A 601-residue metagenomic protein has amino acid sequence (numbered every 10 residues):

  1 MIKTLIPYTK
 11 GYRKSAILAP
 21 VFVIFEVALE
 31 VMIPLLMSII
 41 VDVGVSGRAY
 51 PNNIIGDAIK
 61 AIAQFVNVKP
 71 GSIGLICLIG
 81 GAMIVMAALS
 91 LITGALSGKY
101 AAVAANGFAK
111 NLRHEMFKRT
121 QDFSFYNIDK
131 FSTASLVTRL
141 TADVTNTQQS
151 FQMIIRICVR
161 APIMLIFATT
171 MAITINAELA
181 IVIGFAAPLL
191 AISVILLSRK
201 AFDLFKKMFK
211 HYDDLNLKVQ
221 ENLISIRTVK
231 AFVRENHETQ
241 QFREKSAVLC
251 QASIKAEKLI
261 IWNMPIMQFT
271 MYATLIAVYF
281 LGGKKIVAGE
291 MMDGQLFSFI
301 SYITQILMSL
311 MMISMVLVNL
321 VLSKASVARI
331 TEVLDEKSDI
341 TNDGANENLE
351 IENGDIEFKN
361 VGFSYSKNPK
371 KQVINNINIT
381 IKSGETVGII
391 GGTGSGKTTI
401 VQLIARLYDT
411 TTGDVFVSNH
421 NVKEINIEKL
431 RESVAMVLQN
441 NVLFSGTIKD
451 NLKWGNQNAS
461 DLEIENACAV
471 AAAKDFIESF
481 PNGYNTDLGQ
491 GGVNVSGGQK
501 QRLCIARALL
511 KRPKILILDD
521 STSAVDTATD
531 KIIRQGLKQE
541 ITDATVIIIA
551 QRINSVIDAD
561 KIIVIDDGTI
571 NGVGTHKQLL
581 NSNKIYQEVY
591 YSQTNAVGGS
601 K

Functional and structural regions predicted by a protein language model:
M1-I33, M37, V43-M83, L89 (+13 more regions): Membrane-integrated ABC transporters
G11-K14, F125-Y126, A142-F151, I155 (+7 more regions): An intracellular "coupling" helix at the cytosolic face of ABC transporter transmembrane type-1 domains
V21, K69, G81, T93 (+6 more regions): Hydrophobic alpha-helical transmembrane segments of ABC transporter permease domains
G47-A49, N106, R113-T138, A142-V144 (+5 more regions): Short intracellular "coupling" helices and adjacent cytoplasmic loop segments at the cytosolic face of multi-pass
G56-I59, D339-I351: Pre-NBD coupling/linker segments of ABC/ABC-like ATPases
F167, M171-P188, V194, S198 (+2 more regions): Helix-loop-helix
L349-K601: ABC-type nucleotide-binding domain
